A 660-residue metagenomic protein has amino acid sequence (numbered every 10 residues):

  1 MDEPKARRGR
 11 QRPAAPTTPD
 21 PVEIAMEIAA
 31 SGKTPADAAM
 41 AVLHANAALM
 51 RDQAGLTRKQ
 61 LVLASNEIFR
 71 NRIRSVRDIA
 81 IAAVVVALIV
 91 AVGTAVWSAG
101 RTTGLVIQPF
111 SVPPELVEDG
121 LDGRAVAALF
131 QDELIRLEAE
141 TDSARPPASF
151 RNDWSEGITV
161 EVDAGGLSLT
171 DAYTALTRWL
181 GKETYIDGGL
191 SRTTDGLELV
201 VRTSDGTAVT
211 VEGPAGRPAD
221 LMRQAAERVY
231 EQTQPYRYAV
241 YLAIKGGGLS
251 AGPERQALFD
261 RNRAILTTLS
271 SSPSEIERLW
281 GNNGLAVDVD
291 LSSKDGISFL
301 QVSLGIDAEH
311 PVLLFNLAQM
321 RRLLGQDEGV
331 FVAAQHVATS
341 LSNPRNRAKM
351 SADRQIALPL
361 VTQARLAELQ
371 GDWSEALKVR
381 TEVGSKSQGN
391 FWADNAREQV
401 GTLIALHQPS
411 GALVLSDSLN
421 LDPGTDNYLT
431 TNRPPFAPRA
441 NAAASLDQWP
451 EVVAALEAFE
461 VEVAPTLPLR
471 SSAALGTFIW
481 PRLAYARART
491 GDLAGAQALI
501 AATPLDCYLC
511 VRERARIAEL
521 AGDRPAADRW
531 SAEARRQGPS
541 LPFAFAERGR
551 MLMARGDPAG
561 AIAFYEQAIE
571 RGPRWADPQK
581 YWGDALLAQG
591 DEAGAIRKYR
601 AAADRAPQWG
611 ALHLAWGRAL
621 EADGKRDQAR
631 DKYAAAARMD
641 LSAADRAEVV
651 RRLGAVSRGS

Functional and structural regions predicted by a protein language model:
E3-T94, T194-D195, V201-D295, Q301-V302: C-terminal/domain-edge helix-coil "capping" segments
G100-G196, S204-G206: Short beta-strand->alpha-helix linker/helix-N-cap micro-motif that forms a surface specificity/interaction loop
V240, L285-V287, Q319, R365 (+8 more regions): Residue-level recognition of tetratricopeptide repeat
F259-N262, L266, S293, L300 (+10 more regions): Hydrophobic/aromatic packing residues within the alpha-helices of TPR/SEL1-like helical repeat arrays
E277-W280, V312, S351, L358 (+8 more regions): Start-of-helix register in tetratricopeptide repeats
G284, N316, T362, E398 (+7 more regions): Canonical tetratricopeptide repeat
L291, L323, L369, A405 (+7 more regions): Register position in tetratricopeptide repeats
